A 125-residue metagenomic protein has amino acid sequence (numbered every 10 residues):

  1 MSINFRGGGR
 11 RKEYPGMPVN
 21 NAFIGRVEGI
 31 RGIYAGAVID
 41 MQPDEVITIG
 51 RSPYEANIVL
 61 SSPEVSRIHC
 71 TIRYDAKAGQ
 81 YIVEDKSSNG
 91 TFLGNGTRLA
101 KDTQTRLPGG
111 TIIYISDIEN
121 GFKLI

Functional and structural regions predicted by a protein language model:
M1-P63, R73, K77-A78, R106-L107 (+2 more regions): Intrinsically disordered, low-complexity acidic Ser/Thr-rich regulatory segments
I49-R51, I82-S87: Catalytic Cys-His active-site segments of thiol-dependent hydrolases/isopeptidases
N57, T97-D102: Short alpha-helix capping/helix-loop boundary micro-motifs
V65-R67: Amphipathic hydrophobic-ligand
Y74, G94-N95: Activation segment
N89-F92: Short, solvent-exposed loop/linker segments at beta-strand-coil boundaries, enriched for Pro/Gly and Ser/Thr
N95-G96, E119: Domain-scale terminal segments
